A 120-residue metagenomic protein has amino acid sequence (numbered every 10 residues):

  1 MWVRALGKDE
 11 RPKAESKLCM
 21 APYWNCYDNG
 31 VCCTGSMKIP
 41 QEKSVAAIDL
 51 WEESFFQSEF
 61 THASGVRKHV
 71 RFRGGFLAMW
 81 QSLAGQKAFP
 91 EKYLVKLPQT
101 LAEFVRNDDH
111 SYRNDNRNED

Functional and structural regions predicted by a protein language model:
M1-K43: Compact alpha/beta protein-protein interaction domains typified by the UBC
V3-L6, V31, V45, V66 (+3 more regions): Extended aliphatic helical segments
E10, E15, E42, E52-E53 (+3 more regions): Glutamate identity and glutamate-enriched acidic tracts
C26-K68: Structured beta-strand segments within beta-sheet-rich domains
K68-D120: Charge-rich (especially acidic), low-complexity segments
